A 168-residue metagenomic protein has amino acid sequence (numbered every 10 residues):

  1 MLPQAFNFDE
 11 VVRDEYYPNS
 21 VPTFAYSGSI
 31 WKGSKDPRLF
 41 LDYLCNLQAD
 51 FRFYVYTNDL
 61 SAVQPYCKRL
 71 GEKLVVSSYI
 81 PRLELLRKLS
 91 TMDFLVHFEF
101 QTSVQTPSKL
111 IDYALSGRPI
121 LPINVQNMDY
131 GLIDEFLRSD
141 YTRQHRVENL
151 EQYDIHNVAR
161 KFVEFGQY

Functional and structural regions predicted by a protein language model:
A5: Carbohydrate-associated surface elements
F8-T23, Y168: Nucleotide-sugar donor-binding and catalytic loop/hinge architecture of NDP-sugar-dependent glycosyltransferases
Y17-S34, L41, V158: Conserved donor-binding/catalytic core segment of Leloir-type glycosyltransferases
V21, T57, A62-E84: Nucleotide-activated donor-binding/catalytic signature segment of Leloir-type glycosyltransferases, i.e., the conserved
S27-S29, F51-Q64: Glycosyltransferase donor-sugar binding loop
P81-M92, L115: Short acidic alpha-helix that forms the nucleotide-activated donor recognition element in Leloir-type transferases
L89-V104: Acidic donor-binding loop of glycosyltransferase active sites
D140-Y168: A charged, aromatic-enriched C-terminal amphipathic alpha-helix characteristic of glycosyltransferases across folds
